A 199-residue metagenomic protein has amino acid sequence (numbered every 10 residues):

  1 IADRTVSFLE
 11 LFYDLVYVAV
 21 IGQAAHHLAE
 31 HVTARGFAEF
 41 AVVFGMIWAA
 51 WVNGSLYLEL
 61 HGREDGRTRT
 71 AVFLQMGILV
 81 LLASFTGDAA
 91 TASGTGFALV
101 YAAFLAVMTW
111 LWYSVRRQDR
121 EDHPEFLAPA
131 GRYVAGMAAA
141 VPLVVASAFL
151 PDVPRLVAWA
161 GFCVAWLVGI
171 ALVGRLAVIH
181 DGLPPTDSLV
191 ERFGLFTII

Functional and structural regions predicted by a protein language model:
I1-I199: Multi-pass alpha-helical transmembrane bundle typical of ion/small-solute transporters and intramembrane aspartyl
